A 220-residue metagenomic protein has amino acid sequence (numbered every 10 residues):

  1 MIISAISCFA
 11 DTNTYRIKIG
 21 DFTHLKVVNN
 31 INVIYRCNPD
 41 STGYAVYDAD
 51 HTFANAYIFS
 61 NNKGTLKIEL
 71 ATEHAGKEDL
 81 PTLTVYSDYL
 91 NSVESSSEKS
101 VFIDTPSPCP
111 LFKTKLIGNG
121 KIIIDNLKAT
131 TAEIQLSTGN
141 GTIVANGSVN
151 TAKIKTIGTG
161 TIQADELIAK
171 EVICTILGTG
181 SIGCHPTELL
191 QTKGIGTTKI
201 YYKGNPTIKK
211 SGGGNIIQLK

Functional and structural regions predicted by a protein language model:
M1-K220: Intrinsically disordered, low-complexity terminal regions
